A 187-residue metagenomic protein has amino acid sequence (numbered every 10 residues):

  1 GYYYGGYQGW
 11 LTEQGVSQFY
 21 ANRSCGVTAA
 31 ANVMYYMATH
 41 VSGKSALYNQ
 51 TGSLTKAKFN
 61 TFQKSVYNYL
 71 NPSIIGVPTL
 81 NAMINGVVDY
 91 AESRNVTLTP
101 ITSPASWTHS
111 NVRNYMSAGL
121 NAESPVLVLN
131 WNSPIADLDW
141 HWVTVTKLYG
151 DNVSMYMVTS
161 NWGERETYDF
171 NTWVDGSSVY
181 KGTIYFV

Functional and structural regions predicted by a protein language model:
G1-L80: Active-site-adjacent structural segments surrounding the nucleophilic cysteine of cysteine proteases and isopeptidases
N22, G26-M34, N81-V88, R113 (+3 more regions): Extracytoplasmic/secreted envelope proteins and their assembly/folding machinery, especially bacterial periplasmic
S24-V27, L98-T102, P125-N130, T144 (+1 more regions): Structural recognition of the beta-strand scaffold that forms the well-ordered cores of secreted hydrolase catalytic
T28-H40, D89-S93, A118-A122, D151: Structured segments of extracytoplasmic/periplasmic soluble domains in secreted or envelope-associated proteins
H40-V41, R94-L98, I135, D151-M155: Substrate-binding/catalytic groove segments of enzymes that remodel or degrade extracellular structural polymers
P78, M83-L98: Mid-length scaffold segments of soluble, non-membrane domains
S93-S110: Catalytic cysteine-centered active-site loop
V112-N114, A118-A122, N130-V187: Active-site signature of cysteine proteases
